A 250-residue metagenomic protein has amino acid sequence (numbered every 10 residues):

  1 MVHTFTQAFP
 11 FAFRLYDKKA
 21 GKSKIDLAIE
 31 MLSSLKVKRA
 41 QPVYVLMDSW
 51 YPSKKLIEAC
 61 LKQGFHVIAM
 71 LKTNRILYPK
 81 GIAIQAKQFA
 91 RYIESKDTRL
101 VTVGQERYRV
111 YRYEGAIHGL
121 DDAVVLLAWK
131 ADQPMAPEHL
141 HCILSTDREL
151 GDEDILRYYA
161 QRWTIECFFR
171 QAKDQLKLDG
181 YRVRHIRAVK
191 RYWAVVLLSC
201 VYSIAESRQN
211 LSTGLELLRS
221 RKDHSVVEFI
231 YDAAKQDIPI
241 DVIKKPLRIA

Functional and structural regions predicted by a protein language model:
M1-V2: Short beta-strand scaffold segments in enzyme catalytic cores
F5-A250: Single, function-defining residue in the core of a domain
